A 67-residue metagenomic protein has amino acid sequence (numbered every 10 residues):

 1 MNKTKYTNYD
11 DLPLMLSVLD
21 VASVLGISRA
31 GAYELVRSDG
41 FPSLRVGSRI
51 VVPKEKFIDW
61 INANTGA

Functional and structural regions predicted by a protein language model:
M1-M15, V46-V51: Short, exposed beta-strand "edge-strand" segments with a Pro/Gly-rich flavor and a Y/T-containing core
K3-T4, I58-A67: A short, Lys/Arg-enriched interface patch at domain edges and termini
Y6-L35, N64: Polyanion-binding surface elements
V21, G26-I58: Amphipathic, hydrophobic secondary-structure cores in small proteins
